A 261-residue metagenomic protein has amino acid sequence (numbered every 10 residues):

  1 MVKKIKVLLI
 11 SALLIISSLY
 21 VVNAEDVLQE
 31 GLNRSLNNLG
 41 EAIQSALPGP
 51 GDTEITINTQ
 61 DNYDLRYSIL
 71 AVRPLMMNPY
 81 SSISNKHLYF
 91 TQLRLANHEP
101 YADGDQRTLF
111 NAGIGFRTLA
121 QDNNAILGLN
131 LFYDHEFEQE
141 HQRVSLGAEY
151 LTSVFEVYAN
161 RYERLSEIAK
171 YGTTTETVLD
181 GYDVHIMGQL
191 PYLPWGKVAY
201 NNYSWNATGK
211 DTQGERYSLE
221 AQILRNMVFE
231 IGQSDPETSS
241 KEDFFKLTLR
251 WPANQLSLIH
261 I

Functional and structural regions predicted by a protein language model:
V2-L9: Bacterial N-terminal signal peptides that target proteins for export
V22-R107: Outer-membrane beta-barrel initiation region
A24-L47, T53, Q92, L165-D211 (+2 more regions): Flexible, glycine-rich linker and terminal segments associated with outer-membrane beta-barrel/transport systems
P48-P50, M76-Y80, S84-K86, L119-N124 (+4 more regions): Outer-membrane beta-barrel channels and translocator barrels
T53-I55, T91-L95, L129-L131, A148 (+3 more regions): Membrane-embedded beta-strand positions of outer-membrane beta-barrel proteins
I57-Y63, L95-Y101, F116-T118, Y133-F137 (+6 more regions): Transmembrane beta-strands of outer-membrane beta-barrel pores
Y63-I69, H87, Q106-A112, A125 (+5 more regions): Residues that define the transmembrane beta-barrel architecture of outer-membrane proteins
I69-R73, A112-F116, L131, L146-T152 (+3 more regions): Residues on the lipid-exposed face of transmembrane beta-strands in outer-membrane beta-barrel proteins
